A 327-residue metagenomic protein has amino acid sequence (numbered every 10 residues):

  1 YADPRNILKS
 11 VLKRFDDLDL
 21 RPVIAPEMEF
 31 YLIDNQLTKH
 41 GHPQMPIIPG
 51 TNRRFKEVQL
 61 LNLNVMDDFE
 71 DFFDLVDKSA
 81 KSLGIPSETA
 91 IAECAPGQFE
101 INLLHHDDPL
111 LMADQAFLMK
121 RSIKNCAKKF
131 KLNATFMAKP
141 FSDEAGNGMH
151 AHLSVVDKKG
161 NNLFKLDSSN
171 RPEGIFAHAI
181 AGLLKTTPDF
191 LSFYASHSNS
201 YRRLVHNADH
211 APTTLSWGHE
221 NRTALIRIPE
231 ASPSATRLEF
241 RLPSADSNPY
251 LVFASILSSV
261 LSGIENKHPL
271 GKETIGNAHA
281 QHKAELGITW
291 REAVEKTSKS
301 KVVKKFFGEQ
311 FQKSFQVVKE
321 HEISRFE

Functional and structural regions predicted by a protein language model:
Y1-E327: Glycine-rich, acidic/polar active-site loops that bind/position phosphate-bearing ligands
